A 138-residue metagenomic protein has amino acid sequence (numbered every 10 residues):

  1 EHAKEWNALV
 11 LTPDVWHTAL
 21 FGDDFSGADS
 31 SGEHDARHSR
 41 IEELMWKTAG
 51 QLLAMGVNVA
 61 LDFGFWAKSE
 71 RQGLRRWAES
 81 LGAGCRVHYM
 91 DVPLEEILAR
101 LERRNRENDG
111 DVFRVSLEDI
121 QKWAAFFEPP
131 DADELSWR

Functional and structural regions predicted by a protein language model:
E1-E5, G73-L81, F126, P130: Alpha-helical structural signal in soluble globular domains
H2-V57, R103: Conserved substrate/cofactor phosphate-moiety recognition/catalytic segment in nucleotide-dependent phosphotransferases
E5, L9, V92-R138: Conserved GTP-binding G-domain of TRAFAC-class P-loop NTPases and closely related GTPase folds
S31-S39, G64-A67, F113, L117: Flexible, glycine- and charge-enriched loops at secondary-structure boundaries
D35-W46, D91, L117-A124: Amphipathic alpha-helical transducer elements in NTP-driven molecular machines
G50-A54, N58, E79-G82, P129-A132: Conserved catalytic network of the ASCE P-loop NTPase/AAA+ motor domain
L53, F65-R106: ATP-dependent NMP and nucleoside kinases share a basic, alpha-helical "lid"
V57-F65, E134-R138: Phosphate-binding beta-loop-alpha motif at adenosine-nucleotide cofactor sites
